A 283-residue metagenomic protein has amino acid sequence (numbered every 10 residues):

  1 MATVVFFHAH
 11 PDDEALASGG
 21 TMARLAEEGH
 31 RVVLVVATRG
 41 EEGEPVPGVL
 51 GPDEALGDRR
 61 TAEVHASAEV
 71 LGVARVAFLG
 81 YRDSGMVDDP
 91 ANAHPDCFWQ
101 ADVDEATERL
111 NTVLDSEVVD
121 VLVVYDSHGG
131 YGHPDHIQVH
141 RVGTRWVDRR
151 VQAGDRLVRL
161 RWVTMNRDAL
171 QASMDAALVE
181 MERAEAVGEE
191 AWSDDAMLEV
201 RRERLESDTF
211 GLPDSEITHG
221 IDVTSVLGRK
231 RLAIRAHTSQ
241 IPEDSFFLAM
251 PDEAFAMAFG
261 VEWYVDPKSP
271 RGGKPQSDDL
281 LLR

Functional and structural regions predicted by a protein language model:
M1-T3, N92, Q100-R283: Metal-dependent de-N-acetylase/amidase catalytic core
M1-V118, T144-A153, V265, G273: Active-site rim/loop-helix segments in enzyme catalytic domains that contact anionic ligands
